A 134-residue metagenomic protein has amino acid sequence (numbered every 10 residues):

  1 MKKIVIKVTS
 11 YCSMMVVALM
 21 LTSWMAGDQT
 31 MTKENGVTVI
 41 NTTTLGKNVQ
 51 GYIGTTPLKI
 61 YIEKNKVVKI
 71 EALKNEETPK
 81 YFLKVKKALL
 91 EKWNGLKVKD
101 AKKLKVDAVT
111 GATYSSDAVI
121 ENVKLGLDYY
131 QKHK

Functional and structural regions predicted by a protein language model:
K2-Y11, L21-K134: Flexible, solvent-exposed loop/hinge segments and secondary-structure transition points
V16-M20: Loop-helix junctions at membrane interfaces
